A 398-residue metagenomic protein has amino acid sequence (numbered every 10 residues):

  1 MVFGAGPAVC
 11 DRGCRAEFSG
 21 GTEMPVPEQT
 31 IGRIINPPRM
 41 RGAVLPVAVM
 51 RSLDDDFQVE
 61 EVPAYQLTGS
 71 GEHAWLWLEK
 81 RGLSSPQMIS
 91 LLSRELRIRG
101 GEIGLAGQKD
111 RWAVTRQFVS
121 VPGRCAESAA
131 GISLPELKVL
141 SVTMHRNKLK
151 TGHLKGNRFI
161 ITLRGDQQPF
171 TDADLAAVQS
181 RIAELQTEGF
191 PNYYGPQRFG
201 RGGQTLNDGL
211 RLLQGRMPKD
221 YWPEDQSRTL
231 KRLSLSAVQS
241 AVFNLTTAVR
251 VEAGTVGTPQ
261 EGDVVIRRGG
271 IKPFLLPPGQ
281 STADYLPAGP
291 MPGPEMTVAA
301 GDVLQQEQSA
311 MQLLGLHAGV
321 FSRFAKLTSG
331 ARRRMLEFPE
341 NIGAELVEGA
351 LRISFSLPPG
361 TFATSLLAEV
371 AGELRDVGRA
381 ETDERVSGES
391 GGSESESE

Functional and structural regions predicted by a protein language model:
V2-F3, C10-D11, E17-E398: Non-catalytic, substrate/partner-engaging modules appended to enzymatic cores
